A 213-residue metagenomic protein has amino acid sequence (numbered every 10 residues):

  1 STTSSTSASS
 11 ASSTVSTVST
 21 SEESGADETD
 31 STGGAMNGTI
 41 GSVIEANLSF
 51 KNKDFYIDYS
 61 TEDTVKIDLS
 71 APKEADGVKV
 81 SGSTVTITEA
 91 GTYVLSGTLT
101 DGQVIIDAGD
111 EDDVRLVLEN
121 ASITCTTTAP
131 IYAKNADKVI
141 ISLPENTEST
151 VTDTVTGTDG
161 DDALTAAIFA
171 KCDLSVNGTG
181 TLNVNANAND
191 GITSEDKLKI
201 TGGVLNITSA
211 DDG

Functional and structural regions predicted by a protein language model:
S1-G213: A composition-driven surface/loop motif
